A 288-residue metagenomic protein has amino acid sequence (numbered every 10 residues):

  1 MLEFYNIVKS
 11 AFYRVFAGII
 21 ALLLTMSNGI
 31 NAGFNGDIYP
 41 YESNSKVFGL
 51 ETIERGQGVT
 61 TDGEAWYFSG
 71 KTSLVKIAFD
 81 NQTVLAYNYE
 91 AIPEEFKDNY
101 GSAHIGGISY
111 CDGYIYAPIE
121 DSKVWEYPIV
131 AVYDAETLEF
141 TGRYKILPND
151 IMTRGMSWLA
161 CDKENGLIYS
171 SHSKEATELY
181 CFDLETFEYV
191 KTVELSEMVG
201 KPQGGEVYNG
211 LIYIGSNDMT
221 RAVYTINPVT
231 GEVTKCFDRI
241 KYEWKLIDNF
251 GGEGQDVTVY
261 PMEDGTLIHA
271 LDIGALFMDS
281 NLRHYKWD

Functional and structural regions predicted by a protein language model:
N35-G36, E42-F48, L85-G101, F140-R154 (+2 more regions): Surface-exposed loop and turn segments in beta-propeller and other repeat-based domains that flank or scaffold
V47-T72, H104: Beta-strand-rich domains and repeat architectures in extracellular enzymes and scaffolds, especially beta-propellers
I53-T60, D98-G107, D150-C161, M198-V207 (+1 more regions): Repeated scaffold domains used in trafficking and secretory/extracellular systems, primarily beta-propellers
G63-E64, D112-G113, E164-G166, N209-L211 (+1 more regions): Short coil/turn segments that connect the beta-strands within blades of beta-propeller domains
W66-I92: Beta-propeller domains
K71, E120-S122, S171-E175, N217-M219 (+2 more regions): Short loop/turn segments immediately following the C-termini of beta-strands
S73-A78, V124-V132, A176-C181, T220-N227 (+1 more regions): Structural motif
E197-V229: Loop/turn-rich, solvent-exposed surfaces of beta-rich toroidal or solenoidal domains
